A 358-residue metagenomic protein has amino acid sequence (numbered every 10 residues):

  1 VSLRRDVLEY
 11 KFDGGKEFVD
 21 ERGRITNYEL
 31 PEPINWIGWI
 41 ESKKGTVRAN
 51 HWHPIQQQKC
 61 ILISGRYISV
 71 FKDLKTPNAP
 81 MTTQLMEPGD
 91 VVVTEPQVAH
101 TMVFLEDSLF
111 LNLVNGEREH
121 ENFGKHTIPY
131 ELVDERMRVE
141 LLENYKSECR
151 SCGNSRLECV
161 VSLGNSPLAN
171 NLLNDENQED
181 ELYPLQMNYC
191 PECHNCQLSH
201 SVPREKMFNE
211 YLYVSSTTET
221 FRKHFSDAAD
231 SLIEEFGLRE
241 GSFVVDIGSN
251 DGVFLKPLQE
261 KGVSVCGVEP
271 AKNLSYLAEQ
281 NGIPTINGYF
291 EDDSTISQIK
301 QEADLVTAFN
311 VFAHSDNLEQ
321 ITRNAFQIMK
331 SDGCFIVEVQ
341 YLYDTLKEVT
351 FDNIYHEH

Functional and structural regions predicted by a protein language model:
V1-W36, E140-N144: A short, N-terminal "cap"/entry segment at the start of jelly-roll beta-barrel domains of the cupin/DSBH fold
Y10-K11, L105-L141: Double-stranded beta-helix
F18-N50, Q56, L185: A short glycine-rich, His/Asp/Glu-containing loop-to-beta-strand
I55-L74: Glycine- and acidic-residue-biased ligand/ion/polar-headgroup-sensing regions
L74-P96: Short acidic-glycine-tyrosine-enriched beta hairpin
N144-T220: N-terminal juxtadomain amphipathic helix that follows a signal peptide/anchor or precedes a small N-terminal auxiliary
E319-C334: A short glycine-rich, Lys/Arg-flanked "PGG" loop and its adjoining helix->strand segment in the class I
V337-H358: Short, glycine-/aromatic-enriched active-site segment of Class I SAM-dependent methyltransferases
